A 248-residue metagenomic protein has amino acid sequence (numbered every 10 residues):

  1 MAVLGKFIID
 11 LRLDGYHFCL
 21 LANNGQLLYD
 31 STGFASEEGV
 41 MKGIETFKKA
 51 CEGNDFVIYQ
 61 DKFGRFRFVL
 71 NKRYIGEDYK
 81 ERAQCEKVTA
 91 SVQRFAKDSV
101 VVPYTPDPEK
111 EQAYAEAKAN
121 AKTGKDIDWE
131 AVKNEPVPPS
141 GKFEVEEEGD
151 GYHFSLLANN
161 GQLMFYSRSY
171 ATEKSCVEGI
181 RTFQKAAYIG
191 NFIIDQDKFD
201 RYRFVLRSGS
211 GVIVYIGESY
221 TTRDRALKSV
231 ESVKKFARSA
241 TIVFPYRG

Functional and structural regions predicted by a protein language model:
M1-G15, G25, K49-G64, Q93-G151 (+2 more regions): Intrinsic disorder/low-complexity detector
H17-L21, L28-G33, G43, Y59 (+9 more regions): A structural feature that tracks compact, well-ordered secondary-structure segments with a strong bias toward
E37, R82, E173, R223-L227: C2H2-type zinc-finger recognition helix
G39-D55, Q184-Y188: Amphipathic alpha-helical interaction modules
K174, Y188-N191, E231-G248: Structured core of small recognition/catalytic domains
